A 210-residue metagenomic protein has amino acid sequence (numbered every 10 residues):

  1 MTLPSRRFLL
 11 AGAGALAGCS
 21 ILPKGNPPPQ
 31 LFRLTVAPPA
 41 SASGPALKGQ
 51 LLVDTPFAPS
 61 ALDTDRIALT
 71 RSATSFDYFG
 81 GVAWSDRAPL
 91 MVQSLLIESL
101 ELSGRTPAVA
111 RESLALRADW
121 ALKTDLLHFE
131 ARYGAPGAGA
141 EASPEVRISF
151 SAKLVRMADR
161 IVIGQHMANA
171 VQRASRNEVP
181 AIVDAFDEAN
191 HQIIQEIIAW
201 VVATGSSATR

Functional and structural regions predicted by a protein language model:
L3, R7-I21: N-terminal export signals
S20-L90, T204-R210: A structural "domain/chain start" motif
L22-S41, S103-D159: Surface-exposed short loop/turn segments
L47-G49, D63-D65, S72, G80 (+4 more regions): Envelope-exposed proteins and targeting segments
D77-A83, A158-A199: Short secondary-structure boundary motifs at beta->alpha junctions and helix caps
I97, E101-R105, I198-V202, S206: Sec-exported extracytoplasmic/periplasmic mature domains
